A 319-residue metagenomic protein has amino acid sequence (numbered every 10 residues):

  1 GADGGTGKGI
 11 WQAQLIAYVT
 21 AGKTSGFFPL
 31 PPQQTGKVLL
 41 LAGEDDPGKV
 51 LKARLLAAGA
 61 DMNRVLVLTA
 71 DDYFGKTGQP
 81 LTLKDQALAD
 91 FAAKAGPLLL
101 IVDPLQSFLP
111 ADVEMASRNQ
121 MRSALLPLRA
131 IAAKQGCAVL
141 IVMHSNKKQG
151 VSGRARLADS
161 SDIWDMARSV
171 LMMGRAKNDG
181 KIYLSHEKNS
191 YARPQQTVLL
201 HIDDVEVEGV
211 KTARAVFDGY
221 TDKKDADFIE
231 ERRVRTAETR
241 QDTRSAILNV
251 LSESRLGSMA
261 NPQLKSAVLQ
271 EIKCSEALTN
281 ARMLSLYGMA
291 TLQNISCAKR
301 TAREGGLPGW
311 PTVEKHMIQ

Functional and structural regions predicted by a protein language model:
G1-A60, M172, L307-I318: The Walker A/P-loop phosphate-binding site
G5-I10, N119-A213, C297-T301: Phosphate-binding/switch region of NTP-binding enzymes
L15, A87, A124-P127, A246: Well-ordered alpha-helical segments embedded in enzymatic catalytic cores
Y18-G22, R54-A58, F108, I131 (+4 more regions): Conserved, well-folded catalytic cores of nucleic-acid-processing and energy-transducing macromolecular machines
P32-N119, S123, A130, Y220-K224: Conserved inter-motif catalytic segment of the P-loop NTP-binding fold
A93-G96, K134-Q135, A176-Q319: C-terminal regions of RecA-like/P-loop NTPase motor modules
E114-R118, L157, A237-R240, S258: Conserved phosphate/pyrophosphate-binding and hydrolysis machinery centered on Walker-type P-loop NTPases, extending
